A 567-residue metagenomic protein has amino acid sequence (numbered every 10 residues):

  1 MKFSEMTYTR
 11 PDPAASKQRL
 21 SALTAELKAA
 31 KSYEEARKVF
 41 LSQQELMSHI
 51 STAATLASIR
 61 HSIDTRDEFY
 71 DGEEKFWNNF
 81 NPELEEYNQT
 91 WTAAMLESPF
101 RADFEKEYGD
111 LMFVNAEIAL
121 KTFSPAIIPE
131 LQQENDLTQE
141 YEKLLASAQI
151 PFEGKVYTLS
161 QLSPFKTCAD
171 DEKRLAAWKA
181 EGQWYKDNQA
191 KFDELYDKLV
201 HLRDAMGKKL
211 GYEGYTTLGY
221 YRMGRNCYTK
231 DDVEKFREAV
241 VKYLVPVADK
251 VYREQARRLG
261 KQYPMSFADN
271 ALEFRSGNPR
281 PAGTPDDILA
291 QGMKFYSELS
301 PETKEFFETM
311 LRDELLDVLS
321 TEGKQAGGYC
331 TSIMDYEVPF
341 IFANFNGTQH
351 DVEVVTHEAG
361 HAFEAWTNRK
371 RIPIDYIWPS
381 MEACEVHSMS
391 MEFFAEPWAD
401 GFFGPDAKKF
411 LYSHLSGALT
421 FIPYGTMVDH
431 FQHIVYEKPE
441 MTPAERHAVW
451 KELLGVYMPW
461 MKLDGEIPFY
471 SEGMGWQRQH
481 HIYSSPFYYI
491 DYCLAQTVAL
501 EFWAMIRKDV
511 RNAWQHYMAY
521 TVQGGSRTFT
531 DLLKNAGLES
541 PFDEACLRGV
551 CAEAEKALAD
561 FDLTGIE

Functional and structural regions predicted by a protein language model:
M1-N278, Q291, L563-E567: A well-structured
F113-E117, C227, V355, F363 (+6 more regions): C-terminal, non-catalytic "cap/extension" segments appended to globular domains
T122-F123, E181-N188, Y228-E234, A271-P281 (+6 more regions): Glycine- and acidic
Y157-R174, P281-T356, G360-A365, I467-P468: Active-site-adjacent "gating/activation" loops or surface patches in catalytic cores
K209-L218, R253-A268, E305-L311, R371-W378 (+2 more regions): Short, glycine/acidic-rich hinge or "gate" loops at secondary-structure transitions that mediate conformational
V241-Y243, N368, P379-K408, H414-S416 (+2 more regions): Post-HExxH zinc-binding segment in Zn-dependent metallohydrolases
A256-R275, T309-L319, S380-A383, Y412-L415 (+4 more regions): A glycine-rich phosphate-binding loop feature that marks nucleotide/adenosyl-phosphate handling sites
G360-I374, F394: Catalytic Zn2+-binding segment of zinc metalloproteases
